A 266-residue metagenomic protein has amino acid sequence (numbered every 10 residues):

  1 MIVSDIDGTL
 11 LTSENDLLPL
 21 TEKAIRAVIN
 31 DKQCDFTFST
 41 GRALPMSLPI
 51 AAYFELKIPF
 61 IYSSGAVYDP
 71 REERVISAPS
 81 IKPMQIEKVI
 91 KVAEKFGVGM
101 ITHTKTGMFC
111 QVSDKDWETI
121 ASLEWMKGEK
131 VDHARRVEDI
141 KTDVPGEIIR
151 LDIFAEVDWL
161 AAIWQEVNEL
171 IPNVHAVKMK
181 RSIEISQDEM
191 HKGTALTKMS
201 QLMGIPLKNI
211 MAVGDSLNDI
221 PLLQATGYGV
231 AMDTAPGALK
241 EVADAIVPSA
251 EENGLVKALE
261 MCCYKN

Functional and structural regions predicted by a protein language model:
M1, D5, L18, E184-N266: Mg2+-dependent phosphoryl-transfer enzymes with acidic/Ser/Thr/Gly-rich catalytic loops
L18-I120: Active-site phosphate-binding/coordination module
T21, S47-A51, I163, V167 (+2 more regions): Hydrophobic packing residues within well-ordered alpha-helices of enzyme cores
R26-N30, E94, N168, Q224 (+1 more regions): Anion (oxyanion) recognition and catalysis
Q33-T37, K57-I58, R150-L151, K208-N209 (+2 more regions): Short active-site oxyanion
F54-L56, S63, R71, L170-I171 (+2 more regions): Short, structured coil segments at secondary-structure junctions
V92, F96-G99, H103-V213, L217 (+2 more regions): Conserved acidic, metal-coordinating active-site core of Asp-based, Mg2+-dependent phosphoryl-transfer enzymes
